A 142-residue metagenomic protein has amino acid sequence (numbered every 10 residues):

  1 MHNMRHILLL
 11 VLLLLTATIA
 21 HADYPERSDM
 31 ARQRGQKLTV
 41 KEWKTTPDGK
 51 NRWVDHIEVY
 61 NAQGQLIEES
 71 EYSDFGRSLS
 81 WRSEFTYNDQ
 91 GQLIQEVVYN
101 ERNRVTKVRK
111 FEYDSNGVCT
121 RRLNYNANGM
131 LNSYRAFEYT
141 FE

Functional and structural regions predicted by a protein language model:
M1-I7: Positively charged n-region of N-terminal signal peptides that target proteins for export
L8-L9, L13, T120: Hydrophobic alpha-helical context, especially transmembrane and signal-peptide helices
L12-A20: Hydrophobic h-region of N-terminal signal peptides that target proteins for export in Gram-negative bacteria
A22-E142: Buried hydrophobic residues that stabilize the cores of well-folded domains
